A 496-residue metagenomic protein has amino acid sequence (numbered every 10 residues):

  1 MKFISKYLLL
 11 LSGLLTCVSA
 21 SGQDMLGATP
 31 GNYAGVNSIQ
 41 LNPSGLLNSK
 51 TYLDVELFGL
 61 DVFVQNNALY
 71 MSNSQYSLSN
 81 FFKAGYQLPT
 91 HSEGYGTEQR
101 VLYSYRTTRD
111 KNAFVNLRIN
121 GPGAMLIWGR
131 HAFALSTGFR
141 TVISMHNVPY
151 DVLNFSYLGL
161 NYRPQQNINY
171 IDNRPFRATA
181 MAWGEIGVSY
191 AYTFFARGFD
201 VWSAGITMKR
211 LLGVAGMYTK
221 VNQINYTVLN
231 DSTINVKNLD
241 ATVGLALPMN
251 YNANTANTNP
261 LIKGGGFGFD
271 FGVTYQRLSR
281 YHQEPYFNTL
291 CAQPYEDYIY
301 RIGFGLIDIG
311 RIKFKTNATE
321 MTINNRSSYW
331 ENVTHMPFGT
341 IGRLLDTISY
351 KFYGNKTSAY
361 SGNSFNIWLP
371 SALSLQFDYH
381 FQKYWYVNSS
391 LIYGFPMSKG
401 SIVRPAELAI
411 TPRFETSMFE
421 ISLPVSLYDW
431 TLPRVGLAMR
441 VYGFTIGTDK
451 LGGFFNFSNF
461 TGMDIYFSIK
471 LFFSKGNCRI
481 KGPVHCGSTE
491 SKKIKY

Functional and structural regions predicted by a protein language model:
M1-G27, Y496: Bacterial Sec-dependent N-terminal signal peptides
Q23-Y496: Subset of outer-membrane beta-barrel
